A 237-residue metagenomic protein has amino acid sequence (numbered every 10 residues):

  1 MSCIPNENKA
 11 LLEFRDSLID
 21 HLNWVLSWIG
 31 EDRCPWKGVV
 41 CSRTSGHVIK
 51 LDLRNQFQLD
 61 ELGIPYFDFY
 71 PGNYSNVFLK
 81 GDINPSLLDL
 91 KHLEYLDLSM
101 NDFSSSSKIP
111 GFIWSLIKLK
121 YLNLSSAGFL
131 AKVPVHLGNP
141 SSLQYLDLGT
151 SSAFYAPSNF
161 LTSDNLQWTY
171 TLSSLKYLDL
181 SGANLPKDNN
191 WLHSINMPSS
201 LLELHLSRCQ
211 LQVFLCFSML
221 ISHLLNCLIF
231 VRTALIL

Functional and structural regions predicted by a protein language model:
M1-L237: Plant-biased, solvent-exposed loop and capping regions within N-terminal extracellular ligand-binding ectodomains
